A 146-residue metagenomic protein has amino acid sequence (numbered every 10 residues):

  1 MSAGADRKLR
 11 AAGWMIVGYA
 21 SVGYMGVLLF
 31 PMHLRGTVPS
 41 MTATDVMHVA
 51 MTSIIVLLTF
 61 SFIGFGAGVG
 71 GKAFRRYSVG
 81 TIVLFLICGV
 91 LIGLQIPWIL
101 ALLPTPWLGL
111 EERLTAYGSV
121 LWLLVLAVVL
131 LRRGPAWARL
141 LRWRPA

Functional and structural regions predicted by a protein language model:
M1-P135, L140-P145: Hydrophobic, aromatic-enriched alpha-helical segments typical of multi-pass transmembrane helices
